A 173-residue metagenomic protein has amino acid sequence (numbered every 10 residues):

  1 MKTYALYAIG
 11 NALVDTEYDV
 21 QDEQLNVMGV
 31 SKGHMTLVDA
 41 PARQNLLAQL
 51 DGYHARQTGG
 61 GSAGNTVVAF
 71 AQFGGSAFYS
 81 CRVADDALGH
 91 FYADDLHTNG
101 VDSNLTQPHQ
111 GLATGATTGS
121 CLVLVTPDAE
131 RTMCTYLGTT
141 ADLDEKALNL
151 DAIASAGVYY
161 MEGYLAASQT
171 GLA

Functional and structural regions predicted by a protein language model:
M1-G33, A55, R82-A84, H90-A173: Ribokinase/PfkB-type carbohydrate-kinase core domain
E23-D51: Short catalytic helix/loop segments, enriched in acidic residues and glycine and frequently bearing histidine
L50-T58: Short pre-catalytic strand/loop immediately N-terminal to key active-site residues, enriched for Gly-Thr
T66-V67, Q110: Short secondary-structure capping/turn segments at boundaries of alpha-helices and beta-strands
V67-S76, V125-T126: Alpha-helix C-terminal capping segments
S76-A77, S103: Hydrophobic anchor at the start of a short beta-strand that flanks the dinucleotide cofactor-binding loop
